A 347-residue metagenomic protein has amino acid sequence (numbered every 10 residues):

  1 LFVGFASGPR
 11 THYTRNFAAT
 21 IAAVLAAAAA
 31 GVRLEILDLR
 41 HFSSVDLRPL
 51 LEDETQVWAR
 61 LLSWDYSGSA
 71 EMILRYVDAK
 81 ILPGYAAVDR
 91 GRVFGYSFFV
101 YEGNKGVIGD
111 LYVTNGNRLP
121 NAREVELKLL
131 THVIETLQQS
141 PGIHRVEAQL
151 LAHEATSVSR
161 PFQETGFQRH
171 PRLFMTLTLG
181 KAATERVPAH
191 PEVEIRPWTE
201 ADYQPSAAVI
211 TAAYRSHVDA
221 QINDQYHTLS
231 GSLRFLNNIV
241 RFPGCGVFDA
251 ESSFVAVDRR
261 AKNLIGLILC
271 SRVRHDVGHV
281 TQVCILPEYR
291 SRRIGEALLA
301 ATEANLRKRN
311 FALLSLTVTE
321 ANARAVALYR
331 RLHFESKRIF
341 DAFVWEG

Functional and structural regions predicted by a protein language model:
V3-G31, L119-V193, T199, A342-F343: Acyl-donor-binding surface of acyltransferase catalytic domains
G31-L51, E194-D224: A short beta-loop-alpha structural element at the N-terminal edge of CoA-dependent acyl/N-acetyltransferase catalytic
R60-G84, D224-R260: Active-site rim helix/loop that mediates acceptor-substrate recognition in acyltransferases
E71-L130, I268-V277: Conserved donor-binding loop and adjoining core beta-sheet/short helix segment in diverse acyl/aminoacyl transferases
T114-N117, L286-E288, R292, E320-A321: Active-site acidic-Proline motif in GNAT/NAT acetyltransferases
P120-E135, I285, S291-A304, A327-R331: Conserved acetyl-CoA-binding loop-helix of GNAT-fold acetyltransferases
V146-L150, V280, L314-V318: Conserved hydrophobic beta-strand within the GNAT/NAT acetyltransferase core sheet that lines the active-site cleft
A152-P171, E296, E320-R338: Conserved active-site alpha-helix within GNAT-family acetyltransferase domains
